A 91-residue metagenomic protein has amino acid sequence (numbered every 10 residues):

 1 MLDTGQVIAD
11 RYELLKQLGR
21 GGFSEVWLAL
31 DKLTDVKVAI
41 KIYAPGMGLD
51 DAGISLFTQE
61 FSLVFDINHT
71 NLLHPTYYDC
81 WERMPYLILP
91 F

Functional and structural regions predicted by a protein language model:
M1-L14: A short, low-complexity linker immediately N-terminal to eukaryotic Hanks-type protein kinase catalytic domains
L15-G22, V26: Protein kinase glycine-rich loop
G19, Q59, N68-N71, M84: Flexible N-lobe loop architecture of eukaryotic-like protein kinase catalytic domains
L30-K37: Conserved N-lobe loop of protein kinases adjacent to the ATP-binding glycine-rich P-loop
I40: Conserved beta3 VAIK motif of the Hanks protein kinase fold
A44-D66: AlphaC helix of the eukaryotic protein kinase fold
Y77-D79: A short, aromatic-enriched beta-strand patch in the conserved N-lobe beta-sheet of the protein kinase catalytic domain
E82-F91: Conserved short submotifs of the Hanks-type protein kinase catalytic core that shape the nucleotide-binding pocket
